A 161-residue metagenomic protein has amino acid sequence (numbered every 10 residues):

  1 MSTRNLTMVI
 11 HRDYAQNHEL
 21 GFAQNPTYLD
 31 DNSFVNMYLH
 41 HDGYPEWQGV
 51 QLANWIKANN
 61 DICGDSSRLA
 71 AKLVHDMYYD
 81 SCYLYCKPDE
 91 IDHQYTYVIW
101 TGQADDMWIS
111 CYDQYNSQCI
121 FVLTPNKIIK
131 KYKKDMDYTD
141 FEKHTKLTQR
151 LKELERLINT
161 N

Functional and structural regions predicted by a protein language model:
R4-V9: Short beta-strand scaffold segments in enzyme catalytic cores
I10-A15, D31, W100-Q103: Short acidic-glycine loop/turn motifs at beta-strand connectors
Q16-R68: Short, flexible N-terminal segments of the mature chain
A53-N161: Low-complexity intrinsically disordered segments
